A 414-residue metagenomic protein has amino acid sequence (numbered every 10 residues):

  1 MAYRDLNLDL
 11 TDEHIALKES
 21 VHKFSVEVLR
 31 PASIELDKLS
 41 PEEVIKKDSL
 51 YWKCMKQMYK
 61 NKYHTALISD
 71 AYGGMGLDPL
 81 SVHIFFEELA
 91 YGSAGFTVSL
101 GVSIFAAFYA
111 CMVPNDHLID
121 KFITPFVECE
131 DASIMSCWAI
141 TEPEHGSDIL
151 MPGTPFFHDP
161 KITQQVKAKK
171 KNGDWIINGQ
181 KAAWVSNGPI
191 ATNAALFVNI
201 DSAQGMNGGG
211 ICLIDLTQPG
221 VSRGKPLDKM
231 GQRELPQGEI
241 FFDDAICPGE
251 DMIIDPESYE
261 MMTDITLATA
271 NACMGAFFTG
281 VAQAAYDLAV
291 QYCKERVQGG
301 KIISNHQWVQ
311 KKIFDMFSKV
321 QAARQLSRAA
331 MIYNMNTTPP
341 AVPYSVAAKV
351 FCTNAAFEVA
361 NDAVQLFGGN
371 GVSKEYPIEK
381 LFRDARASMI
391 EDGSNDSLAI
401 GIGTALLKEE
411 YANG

Functional and structural regions predicted by a protein language model:
M1-G92, F96, H117, C129 (+3 more regions): Alpha-helical interface subdomain recognition
E88, Y109-V127, A132-M135: A generic, well-ordered mixed alpha/beta core segment in the N-terminal half of proteins
V98-I119, I149: N-terminal glycine-rich flavin-associated loop
I134-K169: A gly/ser-rich beta-alpha-beta helix-loop segment of oxidoreductase catalytic cores
P155-D159, W184-N187, S202-A203, K229-P236: Short Gly/Pro-enriched turn/cap motifs at secondary-structure boundaries
D174, N178-S222: A short core secondary-structure module
T217-I246: Flexible, small-/acidic-enriched active-site or ligand-binding loops
D243-M261: Long, acidic (Asp/Glu-rich), low-complexity accessory segments flanking structured domains
